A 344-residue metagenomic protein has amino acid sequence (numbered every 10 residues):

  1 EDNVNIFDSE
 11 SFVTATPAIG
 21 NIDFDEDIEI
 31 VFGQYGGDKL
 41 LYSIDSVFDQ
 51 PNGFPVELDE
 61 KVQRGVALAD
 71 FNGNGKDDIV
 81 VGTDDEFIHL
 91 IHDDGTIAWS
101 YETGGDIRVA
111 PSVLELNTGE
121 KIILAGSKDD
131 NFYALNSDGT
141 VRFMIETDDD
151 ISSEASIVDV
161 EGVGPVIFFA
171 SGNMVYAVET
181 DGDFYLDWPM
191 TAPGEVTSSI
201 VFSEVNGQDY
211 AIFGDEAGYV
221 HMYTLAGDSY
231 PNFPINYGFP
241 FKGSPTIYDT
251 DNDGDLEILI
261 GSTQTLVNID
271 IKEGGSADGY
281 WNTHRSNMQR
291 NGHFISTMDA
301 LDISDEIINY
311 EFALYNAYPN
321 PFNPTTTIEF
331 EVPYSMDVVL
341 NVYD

Functional and structural regions predicted by a protein language model:
E1-D299, M336: Extracytoplasmic/lumenal domain signature
D302-Y318, F322-V342: Glycine-centered coil/turn sites that cap beta-strands in beta-rich domains
